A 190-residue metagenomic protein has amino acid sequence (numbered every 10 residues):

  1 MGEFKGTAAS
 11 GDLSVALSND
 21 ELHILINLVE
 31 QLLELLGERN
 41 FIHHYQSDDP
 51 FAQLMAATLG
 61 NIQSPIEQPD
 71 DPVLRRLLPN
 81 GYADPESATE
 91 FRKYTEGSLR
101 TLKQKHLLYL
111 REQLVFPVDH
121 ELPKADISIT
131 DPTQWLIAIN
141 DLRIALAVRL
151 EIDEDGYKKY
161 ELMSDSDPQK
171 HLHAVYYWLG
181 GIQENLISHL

Functional and structural regions predicted by a protein language model:
M1-E112, P117-D126, D131-L190: Charged, alpha-helix-forming regions
